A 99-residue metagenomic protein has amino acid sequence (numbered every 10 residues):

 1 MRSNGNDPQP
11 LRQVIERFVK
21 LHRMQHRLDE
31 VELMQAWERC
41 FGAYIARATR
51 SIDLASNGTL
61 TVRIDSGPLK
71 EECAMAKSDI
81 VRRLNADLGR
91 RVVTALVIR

Functional and structural regions predicted by a protein language model:
M1-R39, R50-N57, S78, A86 (+1 more regions): N-terminal presequence-like segments and adjacent domain-start helices
A43-T49: Short amphipathic beta-strand starts and helix->beta connectors
S56-M75, I98: A short interface-forming secondary-structure element
